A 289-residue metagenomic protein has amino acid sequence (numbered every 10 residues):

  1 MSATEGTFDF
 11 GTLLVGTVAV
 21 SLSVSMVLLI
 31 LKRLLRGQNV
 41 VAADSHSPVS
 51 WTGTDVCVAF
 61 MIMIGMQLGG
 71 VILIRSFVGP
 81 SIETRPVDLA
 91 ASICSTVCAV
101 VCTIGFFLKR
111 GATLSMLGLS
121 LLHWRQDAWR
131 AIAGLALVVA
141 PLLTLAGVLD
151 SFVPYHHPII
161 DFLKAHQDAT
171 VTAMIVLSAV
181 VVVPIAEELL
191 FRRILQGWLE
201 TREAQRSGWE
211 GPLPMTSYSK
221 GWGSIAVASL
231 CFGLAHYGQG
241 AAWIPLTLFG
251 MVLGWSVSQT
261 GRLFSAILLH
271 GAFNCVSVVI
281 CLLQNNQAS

Functional and structural regions predicted by a protein language model:
M1-M116, R125-Q126, V278-S289: N-terminal, membrane-interfacial amphipathic/helix-forming hydrophobic leader that caps and precedes the first
V27-L28, A99-K109, V182-R202: Transmembrane alpha-helical segments in integral membrane proteins
W51-M61, A133-L145, W209-A242: Hydrophobic alpha-helical transmembrane segments of integral membrane proteins
C57, L89-A90, A128-A133, A173-L177 (+3 more regions): Hydrophobic alpha-helical transmembrane segments
I72-C94, G105-V183, T201-M215, Q287-S289: Juxtamembrane helix-loop-helix connectors linking adjacent transmembrane helices in multi-pass membrane enzymes
S95-A99, S178, P245-L253: Hydrophobic core segments of transmembrane alpha-helices in multi-pass, intramembrane catalytic enzymes
R125, A186-V227, W255-R262: Membrane-interface helix/loop boundary segments of multi-pass membrane proteins
W222-S289: Functionally important transmembrane alpha-helices
